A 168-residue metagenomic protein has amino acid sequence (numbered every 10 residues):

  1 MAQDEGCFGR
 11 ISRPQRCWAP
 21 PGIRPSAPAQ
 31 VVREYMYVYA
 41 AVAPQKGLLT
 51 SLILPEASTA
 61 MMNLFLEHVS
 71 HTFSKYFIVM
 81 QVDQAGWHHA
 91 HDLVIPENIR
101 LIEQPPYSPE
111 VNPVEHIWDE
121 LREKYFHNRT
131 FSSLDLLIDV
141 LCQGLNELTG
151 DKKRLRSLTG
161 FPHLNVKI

Functional and structural regions predicted by a protein language model:
M1-I168: Short functional hotspots at interaction and active-site rims
